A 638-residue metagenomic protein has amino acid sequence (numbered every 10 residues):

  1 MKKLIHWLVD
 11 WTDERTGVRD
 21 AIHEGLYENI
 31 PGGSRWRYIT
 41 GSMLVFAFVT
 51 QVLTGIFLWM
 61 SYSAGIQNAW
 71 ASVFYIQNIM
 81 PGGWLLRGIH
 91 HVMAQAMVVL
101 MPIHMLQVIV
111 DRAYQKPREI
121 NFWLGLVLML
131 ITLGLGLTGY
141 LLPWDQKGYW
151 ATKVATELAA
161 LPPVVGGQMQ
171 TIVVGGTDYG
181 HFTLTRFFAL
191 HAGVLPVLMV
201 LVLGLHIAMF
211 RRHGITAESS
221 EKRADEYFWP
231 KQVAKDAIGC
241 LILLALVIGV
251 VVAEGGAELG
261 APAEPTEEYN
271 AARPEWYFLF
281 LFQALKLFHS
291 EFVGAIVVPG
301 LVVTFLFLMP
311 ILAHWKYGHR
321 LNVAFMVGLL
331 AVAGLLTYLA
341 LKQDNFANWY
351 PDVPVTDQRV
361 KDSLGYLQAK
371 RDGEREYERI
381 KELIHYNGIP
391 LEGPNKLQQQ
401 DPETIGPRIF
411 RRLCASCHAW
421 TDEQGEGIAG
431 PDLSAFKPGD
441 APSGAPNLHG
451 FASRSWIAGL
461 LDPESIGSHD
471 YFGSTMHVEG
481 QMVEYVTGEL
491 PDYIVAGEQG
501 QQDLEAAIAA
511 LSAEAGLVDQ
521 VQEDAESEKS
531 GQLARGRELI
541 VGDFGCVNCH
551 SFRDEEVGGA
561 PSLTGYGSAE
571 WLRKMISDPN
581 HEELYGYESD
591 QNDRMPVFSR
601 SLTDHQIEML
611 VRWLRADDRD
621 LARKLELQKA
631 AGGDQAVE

Functional and structural regions predicted by a protein language model:
M1-T12: Short, non-transmembrane cytosolic segments of multipass membrane proteins
T16-R19, N29-R37, M43-M60, S72-H90 (+1 more regions): Membrane-embedded alpha-helical bundles of multi-pass integral membrane proteins
Q51, H90, N121, L135 (+14 more regions): Aromatic/pi-system hotspot detector in well-structured domains
F57-M60, N68-A69, V98, V110-R112 (+11 more regions): Short, solvent-exposed loop/turn and secondary-structure capping segments
Q95-M101, A415: Conserved beta-strand->loop/alpha-helix structural units within folded catalytic cores of enzymes with alpha/beta
D178, D401, R408-R412, S416 (+3 more regions): Extracytoplasmic electron-transfer domains, predominantly the class I c-type cytochrome c fold
K370-R411, G425-G427, A513-V541, L621-E638: Electrostatic cytochrome c docking/interface patches
W420, F552: Cys/His-rich metal-chelating microdomains
